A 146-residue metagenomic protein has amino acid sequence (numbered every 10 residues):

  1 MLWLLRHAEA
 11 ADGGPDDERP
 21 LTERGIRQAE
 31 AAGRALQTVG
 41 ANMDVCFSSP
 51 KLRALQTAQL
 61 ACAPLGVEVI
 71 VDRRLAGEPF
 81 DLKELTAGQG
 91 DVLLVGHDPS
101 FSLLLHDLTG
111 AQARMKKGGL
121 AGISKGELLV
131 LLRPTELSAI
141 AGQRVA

Functional and structural regions predicted by a protein language model:
M1-P79, A87, Q112-M115, G119 (+1 more regions): Active-site-proximal alpha-helix that buttresses catalytic centers in soluble enzyme cores
G14, L104, L131: Residues that scaffold the ATP/ADP-binding catalytic core of kinase and kinase-like folds
R34-Q37, H106, S124-K125: A short, amphipathic alpha-helical segment
A87-G119: Non-DNA-binding regulatory cores of transcription-related proteins, predominantly C-terminal effector-binding
G88-F101, V130-A146: A polyampholytic, Gly/Pro-enriched intrinsically disordered region
T109-G142: Domain-level recognition of soluble alpha/beta enzyme cores, biased toward histidine phosphatases/phosphomutases
